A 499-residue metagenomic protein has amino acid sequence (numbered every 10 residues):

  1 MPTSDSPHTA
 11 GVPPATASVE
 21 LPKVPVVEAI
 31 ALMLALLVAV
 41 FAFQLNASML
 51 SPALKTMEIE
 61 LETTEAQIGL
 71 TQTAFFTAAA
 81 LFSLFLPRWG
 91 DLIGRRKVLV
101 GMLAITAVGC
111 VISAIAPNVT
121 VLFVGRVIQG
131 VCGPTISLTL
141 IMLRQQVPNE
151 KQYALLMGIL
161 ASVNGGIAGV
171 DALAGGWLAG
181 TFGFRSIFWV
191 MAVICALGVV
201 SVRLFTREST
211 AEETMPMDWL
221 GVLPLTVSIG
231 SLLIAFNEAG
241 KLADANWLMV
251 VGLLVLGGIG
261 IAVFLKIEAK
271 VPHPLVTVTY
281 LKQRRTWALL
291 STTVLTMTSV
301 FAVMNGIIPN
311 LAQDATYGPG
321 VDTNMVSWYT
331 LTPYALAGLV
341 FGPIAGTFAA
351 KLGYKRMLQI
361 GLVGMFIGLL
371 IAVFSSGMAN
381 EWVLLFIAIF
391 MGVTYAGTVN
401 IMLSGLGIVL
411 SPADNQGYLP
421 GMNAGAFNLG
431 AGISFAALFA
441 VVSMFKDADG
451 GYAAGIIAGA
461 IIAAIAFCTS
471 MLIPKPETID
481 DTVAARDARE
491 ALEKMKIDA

Functional and structural regions predicted by a protein language model:
V27-E65, Q72, L81-L86, V121 (+3 more regions): Extracytoplasmic
A29-F43, L50-P52, E65, L248 (+1 more regions): 12-transmembrane solute porter fold
E60-E62, G94, I115-V121, G183 (+2 more regions): Helix-breaking motifs and short loop linkers at transmembrane-helix boundaries and internal kinks in secondary membrane
T73-P87, S137-I141, T332-I344: Central cavity-lining transmembrane alpha-helices of secondary-active solute carriers, predominantly the Major
A80-V119: Conserved MFS/SLC helix-loop-helix module at the cytosolic interface between two early adjacent transmembrane helices
I105, G109-I112, T120-Q129, W382-F390: Paired small-residue
V127-S162: Cytoplasmic helix-loop-helix junction between adjacent transmembrane helices in 12-TM secondary transporters
G180-T292, S299: Hydrophobic transmembrane-helix bundles of small-molecule transporters
